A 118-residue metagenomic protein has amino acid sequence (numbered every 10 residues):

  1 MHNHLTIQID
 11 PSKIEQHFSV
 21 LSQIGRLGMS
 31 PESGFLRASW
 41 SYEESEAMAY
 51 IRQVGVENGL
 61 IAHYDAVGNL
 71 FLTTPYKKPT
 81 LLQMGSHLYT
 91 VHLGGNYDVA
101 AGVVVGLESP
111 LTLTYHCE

Functional and structural regions predicted by a protein language model:
M1-P31: N-terminal hydrophobic or amphipathic helices/low-complexity stretches enriched in small/hydrophobic/Pro/Gly
N3, S33-R37, H92: A short, mixed-charge helix-start or loop-turn motif at secondary-structure junctions
L5, I9, S39, G94-Y97: Alpha-helix capping and helix-loop boundary segments enriched in small/acidic/polar residues
D10-H17, E43, A47-I51, S109: General structural feature for long, well-ordered alpha-helical segments within catalytic domains of soluble enzymes
M29-T74: A non-catalytic alpha/beta surface segment that caps or lines the substrate-entry region of metallo-dependent hydrolase
A62-Y97: Active-site cofactor/substrate anionic-group-binding motifs, chiefly glycine- and Lys/Arg-rich phosphate-binding loops
M84, L93-E118: Alpha-helical metal-binding/catalytic segments enriched in His/Glu/Asp
